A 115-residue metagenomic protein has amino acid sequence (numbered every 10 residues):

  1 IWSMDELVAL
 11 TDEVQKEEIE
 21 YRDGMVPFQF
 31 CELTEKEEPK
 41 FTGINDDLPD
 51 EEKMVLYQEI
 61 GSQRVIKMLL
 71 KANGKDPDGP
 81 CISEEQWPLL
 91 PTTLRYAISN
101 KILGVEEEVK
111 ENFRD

Functional and structural regions predicted by a protein language model:
I1-E13: Extended acidic low-complexity intrinsically disordered regions
D12-D115: Short, surface-exposed, charged amphipathic helix/loop patches that serve as local interaction elements
